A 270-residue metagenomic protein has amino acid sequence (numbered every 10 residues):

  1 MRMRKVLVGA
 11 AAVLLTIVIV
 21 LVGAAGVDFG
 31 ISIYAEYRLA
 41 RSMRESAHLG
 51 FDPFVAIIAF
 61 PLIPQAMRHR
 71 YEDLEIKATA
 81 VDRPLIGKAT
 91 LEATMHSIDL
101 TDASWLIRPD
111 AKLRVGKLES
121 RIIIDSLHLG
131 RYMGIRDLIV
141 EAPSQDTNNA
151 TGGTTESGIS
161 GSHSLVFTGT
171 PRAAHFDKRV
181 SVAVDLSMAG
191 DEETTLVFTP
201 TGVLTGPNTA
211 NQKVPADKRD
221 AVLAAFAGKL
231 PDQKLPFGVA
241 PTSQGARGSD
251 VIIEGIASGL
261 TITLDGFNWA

Functional and structural regions predicted by a protein language model:
M1-M67, R83-L85, D265-A270: Hydrophobic membrane-targeting and insertion signals
I31-A35, R121, V214-K218, V222: Short amphipathic alpha-helical segments
G50-G130, G134-A174: N-terminal beta-strand/beta-hairpin edge segment
H96-T101, T155-A216, V251, I256-S258: Hydrophobic membrane/lipid-contacting segments
L129-G130, T170-R179, A227-G238: Short, solvent-exposed secondary-structure boundary motifs
T199-A270: Extracytoplasmic/luminal low-complexity segments enriched in Pro/Gly and acidic/polar residues that act as flexible
